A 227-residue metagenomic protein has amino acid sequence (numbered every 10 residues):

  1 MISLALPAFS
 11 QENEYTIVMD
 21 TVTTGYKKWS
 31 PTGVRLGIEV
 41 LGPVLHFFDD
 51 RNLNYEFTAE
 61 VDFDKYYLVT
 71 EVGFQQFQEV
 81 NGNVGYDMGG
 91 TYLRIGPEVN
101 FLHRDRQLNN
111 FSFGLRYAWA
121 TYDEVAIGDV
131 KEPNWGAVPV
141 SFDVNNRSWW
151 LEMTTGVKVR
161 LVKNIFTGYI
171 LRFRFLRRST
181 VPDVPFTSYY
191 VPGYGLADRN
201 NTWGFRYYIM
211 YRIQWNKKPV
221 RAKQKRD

Functional and structural regions predicted by a protein language model:
S10-D62, E71, M210-A222, D227: Short glycine/proline- and aromatic-enriched beta-strand/turn motifs that initiate or cap beta-hairpins
T32-V34, R51-Y55, G89-L93, N109 (+2 more regions): Residues that define the transmembrane beta-barrel architecture of outer-membrane proteins
I38-V40, F57-F63, I95-V99, L115-Y117 (+3 more regions): Residues on the lipid-exposed face of transmembrane beta-strands in outer-membrane beta-barrel proteins
G42-L45, E79-G85, A137-D143, P192-A197: Extracellular loop and loop/strand-boundary signature of outer-membrane beta-barrel proteins
D49-L53, V80-Y86, E124-K131, T180-T187 (+1 more regions): Outer-membrane beta-barrel translocator domains and adjoining extracellular loop/strand segments of Gram-negative
F63-Y66, L102-R106, R160-N164, Q214-N216: Outer-membrane beta-barrel channels and translocator barrels
Y66, V72-P133, S148, I209-Y211: Gram-negative (and chloroplast) outer-membrane scaffold detector with strong preference for beta-barrel transmembrane
R160-D227: Predominantly the C-terminal beta-signal and adjacent terminal strand-loop region of outer-membrane beta-barrel
